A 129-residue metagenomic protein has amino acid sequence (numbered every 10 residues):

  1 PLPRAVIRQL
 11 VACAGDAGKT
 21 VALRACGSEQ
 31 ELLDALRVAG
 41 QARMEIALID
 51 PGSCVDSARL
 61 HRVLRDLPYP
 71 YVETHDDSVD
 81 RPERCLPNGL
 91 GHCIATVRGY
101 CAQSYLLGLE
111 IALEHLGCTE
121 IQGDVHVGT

Functional and structural regions predicted by a protein language model:
A5, A12, D80-T129: Short, glycine-/small-residue-rich phosphate/pyrophosphate-handling segment
Q9-T20: Short helix-loop-beta junction
A17, L67, G89-H92: Short, structured coil segments at secondary-structure junctions
T20-E31: Short beta->alpha junction loops
A35-V38, I49-Y69: Short Gly/Thr/Asp-enriched flexible loops that form oxyanion-binding sites at enzyme active sites
D66-P82: Short, acidic/small-residue loops that bind anionic groups at enzyme active sites
